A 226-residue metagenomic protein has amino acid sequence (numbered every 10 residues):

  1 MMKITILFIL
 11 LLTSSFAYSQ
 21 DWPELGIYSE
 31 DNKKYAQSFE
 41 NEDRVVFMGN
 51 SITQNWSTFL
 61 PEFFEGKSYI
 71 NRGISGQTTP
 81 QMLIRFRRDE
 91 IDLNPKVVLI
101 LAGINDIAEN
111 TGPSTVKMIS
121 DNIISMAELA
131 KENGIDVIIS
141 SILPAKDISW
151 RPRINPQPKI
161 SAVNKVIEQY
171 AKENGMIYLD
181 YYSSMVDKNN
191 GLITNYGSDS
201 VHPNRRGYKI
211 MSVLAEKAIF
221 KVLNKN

Functional and structural regions predicted by a protein language model:
I4-T13: Sec-dependent N-terminal signal peptides
A17-V97: Serine-esterase "nucleophile elbow" of acetyl-processing enzymes
V45-M48, Y69-G73, V97-A102, V137-S141 (+2 more regions): Structural recognition of the beta-strand scaffold that forms the well-ordered cores of secreted hydrolase catalytic
S51-N55, S75-T79, I104-E109, L143-D147 (+2 more regions): Solvent-exposed loop/turn segments at secondary-structure junctions within structured extracellular/periplasmic domains
Q77-I84, S114-N122: Glycine-rich anion/phosphate-binding loops
L101-I107, A127-I160: Active-site segments of SGNH/GDSL-like serine hydrolases that catalyze O-acetyl group transfer/hydrolysis on lipids
V116-S140, V166-M176: Charged, glycine-enriched surface loops/patches that mediate electrostatic binding to polyanionic ligands
L143-N226: Catalytic His-Asp segment of secreted/periplasmic serine-dependent ester chemistry enzymes
